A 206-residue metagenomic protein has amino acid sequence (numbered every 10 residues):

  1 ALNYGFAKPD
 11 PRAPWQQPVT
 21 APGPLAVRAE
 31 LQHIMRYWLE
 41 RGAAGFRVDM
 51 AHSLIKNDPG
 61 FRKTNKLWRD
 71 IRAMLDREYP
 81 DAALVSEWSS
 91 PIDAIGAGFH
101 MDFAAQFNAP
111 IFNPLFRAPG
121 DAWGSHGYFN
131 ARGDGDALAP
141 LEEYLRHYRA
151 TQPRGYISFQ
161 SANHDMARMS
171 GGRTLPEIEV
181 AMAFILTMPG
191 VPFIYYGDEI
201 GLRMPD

Functional and structural regions predicted by a protein language model:
A1-R41, P59-G60, L67-I71, R77 (+2 more regions): Substrate-binding/active-site clefts of carbohydrate-active enzymes
P24-R28, T64, L138, T174-L175: A conditional alpha-helix N-cap/helix-loop micro-motif detector
W38, V48-D49, H164: Conserved structural-core and active-site-/substrate-pathway-adjacent residues in large, well-folded domains of enzymes
F46-V48, I194: Hydrophobic residues within beta-strands of alpha/beta enzymes
H52-I55, D165-A167: A short, flexible beta-alpha/helix-coil linker loop
D58-R62, G171-R173: Short, solvent-exposed loop/turn segments at secondary-structure boundaries
R72-D206: Conserved alpha/beta catalytic core and glycan-binding cleft of carbohydrate-active enzymes
